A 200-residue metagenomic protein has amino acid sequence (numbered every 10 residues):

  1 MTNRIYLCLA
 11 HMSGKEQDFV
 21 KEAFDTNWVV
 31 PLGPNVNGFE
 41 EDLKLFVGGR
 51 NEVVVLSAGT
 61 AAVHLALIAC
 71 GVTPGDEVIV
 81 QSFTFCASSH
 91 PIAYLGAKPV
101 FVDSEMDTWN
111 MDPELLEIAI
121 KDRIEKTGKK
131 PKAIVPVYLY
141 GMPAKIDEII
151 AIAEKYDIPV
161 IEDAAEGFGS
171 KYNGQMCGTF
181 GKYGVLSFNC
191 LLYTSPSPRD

Functional and structural regions predicted by a protein language model:
M1-V30: N-terminal "arm"/small-domain region of PLP-dependent enzymes with the aminotransferase-like
L32-E77, P91, F101: Phosphate-binding glycine-rich loop
I68, V72-L139, P143-K155, P159-A164 (+1 more regions): PLP-dependent aminotransferase-like
C177-T179: Active-site nucleotide-sugar/metal-binding loop of Leloir-type enzymes
C190: Short, conserved catalytic or interaction motifs in soluble domains
Y193-D200: Conserved small/polar residues in nucleotide/adenosyl-binding loops
